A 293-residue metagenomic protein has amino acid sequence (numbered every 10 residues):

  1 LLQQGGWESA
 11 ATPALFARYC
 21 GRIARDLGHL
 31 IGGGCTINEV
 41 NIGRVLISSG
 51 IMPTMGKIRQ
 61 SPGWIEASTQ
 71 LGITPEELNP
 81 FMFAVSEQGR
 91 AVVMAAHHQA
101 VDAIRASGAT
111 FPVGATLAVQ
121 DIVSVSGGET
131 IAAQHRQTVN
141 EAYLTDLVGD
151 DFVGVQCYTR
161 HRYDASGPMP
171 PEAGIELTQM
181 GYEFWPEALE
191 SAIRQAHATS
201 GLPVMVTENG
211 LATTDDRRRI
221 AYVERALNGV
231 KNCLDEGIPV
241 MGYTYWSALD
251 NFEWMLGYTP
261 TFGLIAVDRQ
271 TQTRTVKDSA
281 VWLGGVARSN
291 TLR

Functional and structural regions predicted by a protein language model:
L1-R293: Non-catalytic scaffold segments within catalytic domains of secreted glycoside hydrolases
